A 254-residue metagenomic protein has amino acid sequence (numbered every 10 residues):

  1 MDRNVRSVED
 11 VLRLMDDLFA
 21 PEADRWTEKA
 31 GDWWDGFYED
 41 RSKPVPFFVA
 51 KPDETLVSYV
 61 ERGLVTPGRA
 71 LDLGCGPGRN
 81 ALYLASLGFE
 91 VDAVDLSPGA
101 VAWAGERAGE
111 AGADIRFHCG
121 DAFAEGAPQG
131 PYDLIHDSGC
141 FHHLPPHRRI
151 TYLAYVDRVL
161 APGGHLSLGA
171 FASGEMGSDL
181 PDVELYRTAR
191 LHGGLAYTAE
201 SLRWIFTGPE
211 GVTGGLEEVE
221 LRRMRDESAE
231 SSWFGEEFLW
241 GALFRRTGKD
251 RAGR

Functional and structural regions predicted by a protein language model:
M1-L73, P77-A127, L144-Y155, H165-R254: Class I (Rossmann-like) S-adenosyl-L-methionine-dependent methyltransferase catalytic domain, capturing the SAM-binding
A127-I135: A short acidic, Gly/Pro-enriched loop at the edge of an enzyme's catalytic core that lines a small-molecule cofactor
G139-H143: Short catalytic micro-motifs in class I SAM-dependent methyltransferases
